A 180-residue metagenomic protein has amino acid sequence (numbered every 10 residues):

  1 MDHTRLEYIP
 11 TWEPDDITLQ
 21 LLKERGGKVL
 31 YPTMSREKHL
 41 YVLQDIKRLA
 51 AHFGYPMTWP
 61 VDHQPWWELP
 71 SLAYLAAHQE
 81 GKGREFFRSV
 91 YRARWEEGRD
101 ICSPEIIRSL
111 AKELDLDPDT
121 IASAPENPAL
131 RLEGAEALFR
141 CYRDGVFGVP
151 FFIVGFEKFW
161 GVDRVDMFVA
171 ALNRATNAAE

Functional and structural regions predicted by a protein language model:
M1-I9, S89-E180: C-terminal cap of thioredoxin/glutaredoxin-like
M1-R94: Structural alpha/beta surface segment adjacent to cysteine/selenocysteine redox centers across thiol/disulfide enzymes
